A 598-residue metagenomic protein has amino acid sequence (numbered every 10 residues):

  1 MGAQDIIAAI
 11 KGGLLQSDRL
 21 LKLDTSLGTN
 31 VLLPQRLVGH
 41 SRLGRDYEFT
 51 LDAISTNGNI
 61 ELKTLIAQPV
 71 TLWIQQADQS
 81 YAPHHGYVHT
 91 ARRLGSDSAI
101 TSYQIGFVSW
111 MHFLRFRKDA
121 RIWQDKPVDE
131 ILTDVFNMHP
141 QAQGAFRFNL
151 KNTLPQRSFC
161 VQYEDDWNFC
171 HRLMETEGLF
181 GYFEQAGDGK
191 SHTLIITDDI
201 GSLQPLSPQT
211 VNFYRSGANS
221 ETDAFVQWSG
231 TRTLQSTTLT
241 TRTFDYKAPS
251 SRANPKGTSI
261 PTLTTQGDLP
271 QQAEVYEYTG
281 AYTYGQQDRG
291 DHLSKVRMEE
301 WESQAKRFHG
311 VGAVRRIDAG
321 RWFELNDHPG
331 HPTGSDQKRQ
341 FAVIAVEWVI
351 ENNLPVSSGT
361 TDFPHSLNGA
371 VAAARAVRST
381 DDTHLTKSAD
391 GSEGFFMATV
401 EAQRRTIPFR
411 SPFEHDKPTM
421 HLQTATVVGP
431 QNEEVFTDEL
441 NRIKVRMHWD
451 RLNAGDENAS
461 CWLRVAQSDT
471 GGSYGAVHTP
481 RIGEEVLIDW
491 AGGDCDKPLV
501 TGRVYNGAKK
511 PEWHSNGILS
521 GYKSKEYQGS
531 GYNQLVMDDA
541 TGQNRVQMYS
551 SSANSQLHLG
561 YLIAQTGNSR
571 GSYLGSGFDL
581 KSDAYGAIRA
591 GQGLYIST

Functional and structural regions predicted by a protein language model:
M1-T598: Amphipathic alpha-helical and helix-coil boundary elements used as assembly and membrane-proximal scaffolds
